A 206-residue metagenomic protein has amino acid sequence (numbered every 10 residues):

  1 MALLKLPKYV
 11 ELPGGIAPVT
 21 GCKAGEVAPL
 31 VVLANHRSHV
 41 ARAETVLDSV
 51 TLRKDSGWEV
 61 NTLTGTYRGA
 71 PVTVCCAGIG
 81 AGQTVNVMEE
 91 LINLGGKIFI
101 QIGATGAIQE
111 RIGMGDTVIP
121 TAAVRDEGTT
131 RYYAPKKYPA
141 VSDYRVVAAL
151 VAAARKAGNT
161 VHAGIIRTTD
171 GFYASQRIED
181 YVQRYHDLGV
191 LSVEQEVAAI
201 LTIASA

Functional and structural regions predicted by a protein language model:
M1-A148: Metabolite-binding pocket within alpha/beta catalytic cores that recognizes anionic/polar moieties
H36, I166, A204: A residue-level signal for conserved active-site and pocket-lining positions in enzyme catalytic cores
T45-L52, A122, V151-T160, G171 (+2 more regions): Generic secondary-structure signature for well-ordered alpha-helical cores
Q101, P120, H162-T169, E194: Short, conserved beta-strand edge motifs with alternating hydrophobic and charged residues
T105, T169-G171, A198: Active-site beta-loop-alpha junctions enriched in small/polar residues
A140-L188: Active-site rim beta-loop-alpha module in soluble metabolic enzymes
Y181-A206: A C-terminal functional module that forms or caps the active site or interfaces directly with catalytic machinery
